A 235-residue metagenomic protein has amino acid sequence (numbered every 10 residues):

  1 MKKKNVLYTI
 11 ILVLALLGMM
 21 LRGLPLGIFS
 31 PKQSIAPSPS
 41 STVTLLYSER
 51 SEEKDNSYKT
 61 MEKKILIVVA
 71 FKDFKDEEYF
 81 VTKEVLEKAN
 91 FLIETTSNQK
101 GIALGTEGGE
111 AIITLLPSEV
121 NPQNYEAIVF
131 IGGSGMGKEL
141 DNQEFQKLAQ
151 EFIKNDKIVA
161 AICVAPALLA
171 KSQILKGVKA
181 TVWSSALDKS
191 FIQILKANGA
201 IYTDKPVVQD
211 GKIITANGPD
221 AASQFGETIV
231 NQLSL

Functional and structural regions predicted by a protein language model:
M1-K2: N-terminal secretory signal peptides that target proteins for export/translocation
N5-T9, L17-N155, A167-K176, L187-L235: Extended, subdomain-level signal for the structured scaffold at the beginning of enzyme domains
V13: P-loop NTPase catalytic cores that bind/hydrolyze ATP
I162-A165: Short, thiol/selenol-centered motifs that function as redox-active sites or metal-ligating centers
V178-S184: Short, glycine/charged-rich beta-strand-loop motifs at protein surfaces that mediate ligand recognition and catalysis
